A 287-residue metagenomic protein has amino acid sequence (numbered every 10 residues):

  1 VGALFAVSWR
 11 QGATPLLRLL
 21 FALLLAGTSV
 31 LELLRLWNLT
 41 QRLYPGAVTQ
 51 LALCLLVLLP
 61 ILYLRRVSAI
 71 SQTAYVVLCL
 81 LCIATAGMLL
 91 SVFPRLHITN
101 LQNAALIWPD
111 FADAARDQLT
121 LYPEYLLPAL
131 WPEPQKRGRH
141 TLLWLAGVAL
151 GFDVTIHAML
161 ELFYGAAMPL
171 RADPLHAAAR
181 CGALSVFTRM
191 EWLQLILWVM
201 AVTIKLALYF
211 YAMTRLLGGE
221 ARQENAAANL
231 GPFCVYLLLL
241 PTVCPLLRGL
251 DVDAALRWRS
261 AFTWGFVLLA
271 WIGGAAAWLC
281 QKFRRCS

Functional and structural regions predicted by a protein language model:
V1, F21-L25, S29-E32, L64 (+3 more regions): Hydrophobic, membrane-embedded alpha-helices of multi-pass small-molecule transporters
V1-L56, V267-W271: Membrane helical hairpin/interfacial module
A6, R35-R42, L56-V77, E133-K136: Membrane-water interface regions at transmembrane-helix termini and the short interhelical loops of multi-pass membrane
F21-E32, V57-L62, L78-V92, L143-P169 (+1 more regions): Selective recognition of specific alpha-helical transmembrane segments in multi-pass small-molecule
S29, L33, W37, C79-A104 (+2 more regions): Hydrophobic alpha-helical segments and their helix-loop junctions in multi-pass secondary transporters
T40, Q50, L62-V92, R259-W271: Membrane-interface loop-to-helix entry segments
F163-E191: Membrane-interface interhelical connector segments
A221-A228, P241-W264: Extracellular/periplasmic helix-loop-helix junctions in multi-pass membrane proteins
